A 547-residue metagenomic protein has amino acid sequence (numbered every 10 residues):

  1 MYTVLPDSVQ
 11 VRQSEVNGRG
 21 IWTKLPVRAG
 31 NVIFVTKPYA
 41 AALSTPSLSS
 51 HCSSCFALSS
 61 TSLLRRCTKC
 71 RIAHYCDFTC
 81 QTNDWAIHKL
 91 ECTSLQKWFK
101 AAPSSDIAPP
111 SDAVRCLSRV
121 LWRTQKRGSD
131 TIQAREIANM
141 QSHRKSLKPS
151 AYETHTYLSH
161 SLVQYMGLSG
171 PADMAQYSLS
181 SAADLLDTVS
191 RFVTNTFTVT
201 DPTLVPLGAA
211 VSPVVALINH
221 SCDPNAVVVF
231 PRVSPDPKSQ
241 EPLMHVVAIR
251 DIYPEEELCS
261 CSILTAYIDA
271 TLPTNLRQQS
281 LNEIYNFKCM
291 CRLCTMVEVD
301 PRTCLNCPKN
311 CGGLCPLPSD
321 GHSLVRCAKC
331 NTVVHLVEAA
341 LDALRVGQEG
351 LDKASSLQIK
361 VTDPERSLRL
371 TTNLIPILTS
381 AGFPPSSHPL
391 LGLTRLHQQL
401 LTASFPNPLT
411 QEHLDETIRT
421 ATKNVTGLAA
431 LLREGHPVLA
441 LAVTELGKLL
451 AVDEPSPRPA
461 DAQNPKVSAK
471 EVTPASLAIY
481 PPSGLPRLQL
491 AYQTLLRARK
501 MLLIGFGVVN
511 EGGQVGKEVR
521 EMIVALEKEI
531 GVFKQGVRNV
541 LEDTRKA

Functional and structural regions predicted by a protein language model:
M1-A547: Short alpha-helical interaction motifs and adjacent low-complexity tails used for partner binding in regulatory proteins
